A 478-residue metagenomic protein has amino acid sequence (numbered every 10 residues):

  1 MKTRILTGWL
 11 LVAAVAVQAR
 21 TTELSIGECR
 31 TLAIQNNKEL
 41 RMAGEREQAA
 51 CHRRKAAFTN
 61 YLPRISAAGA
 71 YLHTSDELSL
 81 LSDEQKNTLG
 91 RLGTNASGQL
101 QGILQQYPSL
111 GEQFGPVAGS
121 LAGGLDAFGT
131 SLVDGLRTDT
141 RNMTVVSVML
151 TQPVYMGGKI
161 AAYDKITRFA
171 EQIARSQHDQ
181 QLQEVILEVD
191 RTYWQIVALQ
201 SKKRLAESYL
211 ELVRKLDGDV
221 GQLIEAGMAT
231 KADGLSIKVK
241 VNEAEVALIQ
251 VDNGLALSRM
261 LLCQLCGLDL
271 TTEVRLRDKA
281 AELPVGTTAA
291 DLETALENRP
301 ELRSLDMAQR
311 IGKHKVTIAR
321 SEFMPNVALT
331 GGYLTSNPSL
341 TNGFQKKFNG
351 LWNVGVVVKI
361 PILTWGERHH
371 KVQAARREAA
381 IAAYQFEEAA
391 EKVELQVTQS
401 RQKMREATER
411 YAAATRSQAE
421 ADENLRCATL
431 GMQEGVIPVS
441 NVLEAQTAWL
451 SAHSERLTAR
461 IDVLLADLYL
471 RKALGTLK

Functional and structural regions predicted by a protein language model:
W9-Q18: Hydrophobic h-region of N-terminal signal peptides that target proteins for export in Gram-negative bacteria
V17-S79, V145, V154, L270-K313 (+3 more regions): Bacterial Sec-pathway N-terminal export signals of envelope proteins
R41-E45, F58-T59, T138-T140, V154-L182 (+9 more regions): Sec/SRP-type N-terminal targeting helices
H52-R54, S176-T294, K403, A407 (+2 more regions): Periplasmic alpha-helical coiled-coil/stalk elements that build and connect Gram-negative outer-membrane
T59, E243-L268, Q418-T476: Short segments within alpha-helical structural elements
A68-T74, P153, L199, K240 (+4 more regions): Outer-membrane beta-barrel pore domains and translocons
G69-V148, R277-G286, T330-I360: Small/polar, glycine/serine/threonine/aspartate-rich low-complexity segments that form flexible
